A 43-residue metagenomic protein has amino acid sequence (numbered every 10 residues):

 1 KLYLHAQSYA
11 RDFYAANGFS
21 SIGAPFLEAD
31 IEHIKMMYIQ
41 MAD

Functional and structural regions predicted by a protein language model:
K1-L2: Short active-site oxyanion
H5-R11, N17, L27-D43: C-terminal "cap" of GNAT-fold acetyltransferases
S21-I22: Residue-level detector of beta-propeller blades
